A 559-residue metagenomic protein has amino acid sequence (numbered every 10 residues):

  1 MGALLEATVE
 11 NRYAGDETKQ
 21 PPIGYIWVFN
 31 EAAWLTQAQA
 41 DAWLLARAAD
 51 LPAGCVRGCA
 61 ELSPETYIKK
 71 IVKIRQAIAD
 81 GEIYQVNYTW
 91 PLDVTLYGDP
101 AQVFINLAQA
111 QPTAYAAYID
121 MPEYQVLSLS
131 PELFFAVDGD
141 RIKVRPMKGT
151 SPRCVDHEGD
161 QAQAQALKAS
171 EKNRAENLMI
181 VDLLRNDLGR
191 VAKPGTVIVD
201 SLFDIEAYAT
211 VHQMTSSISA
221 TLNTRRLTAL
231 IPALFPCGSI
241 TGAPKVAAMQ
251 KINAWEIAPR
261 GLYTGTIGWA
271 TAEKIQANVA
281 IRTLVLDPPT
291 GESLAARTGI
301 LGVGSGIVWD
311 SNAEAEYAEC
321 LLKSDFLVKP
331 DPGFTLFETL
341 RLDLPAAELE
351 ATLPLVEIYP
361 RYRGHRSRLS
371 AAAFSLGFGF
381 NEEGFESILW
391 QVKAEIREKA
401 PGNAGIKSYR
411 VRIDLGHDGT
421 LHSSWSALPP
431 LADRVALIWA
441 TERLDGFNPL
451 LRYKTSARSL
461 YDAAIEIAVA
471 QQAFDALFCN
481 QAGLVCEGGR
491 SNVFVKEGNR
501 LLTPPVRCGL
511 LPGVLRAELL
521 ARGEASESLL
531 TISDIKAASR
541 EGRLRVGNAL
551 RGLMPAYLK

Functional and structural regions predicted by a protein language model:
M1-L340, N480: Extended alpha-helical targeting/anchoring segments, especially N-terminal organellar/secretory targeting helices
N177, T210, M214, A315-R410 (+1 more regions): Helix-start/capping segments and mature chain N-termini
